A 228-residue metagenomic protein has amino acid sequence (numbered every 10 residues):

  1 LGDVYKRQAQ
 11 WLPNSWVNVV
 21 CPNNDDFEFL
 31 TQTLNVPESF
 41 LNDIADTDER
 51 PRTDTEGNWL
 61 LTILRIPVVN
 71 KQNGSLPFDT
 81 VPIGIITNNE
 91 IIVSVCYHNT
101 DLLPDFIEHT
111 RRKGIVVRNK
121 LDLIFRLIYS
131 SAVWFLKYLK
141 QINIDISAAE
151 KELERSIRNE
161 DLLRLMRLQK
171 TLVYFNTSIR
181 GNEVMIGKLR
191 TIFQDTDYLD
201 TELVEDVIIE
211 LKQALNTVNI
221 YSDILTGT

Functional and structural regions predicted by a protein language model:
L1-Y5: Short, small-residue-biased leader/transition segments that mark boundaries at the very start of proteins
Q8-Q10, R50-D54, G84-I86: Short, exposed beta-strand/loop patches in secreted or surface proteins that constitute
P13-V17, I91: Short active-site oxyanion
N18, D26, S75-P77: Soluble N-terminal interaction domains of secretory/endomembrane membrane proteins
V36-T47: A short, aromatic/hydrophobic, helix- or strand-capping loop or linear motif that either lines the entrance/gate
T55-L163, T177-R180, G187: Extended alpha-helical interaction modules
E90, S131, D145-T228: Membrane-associated alpha-helical segments
